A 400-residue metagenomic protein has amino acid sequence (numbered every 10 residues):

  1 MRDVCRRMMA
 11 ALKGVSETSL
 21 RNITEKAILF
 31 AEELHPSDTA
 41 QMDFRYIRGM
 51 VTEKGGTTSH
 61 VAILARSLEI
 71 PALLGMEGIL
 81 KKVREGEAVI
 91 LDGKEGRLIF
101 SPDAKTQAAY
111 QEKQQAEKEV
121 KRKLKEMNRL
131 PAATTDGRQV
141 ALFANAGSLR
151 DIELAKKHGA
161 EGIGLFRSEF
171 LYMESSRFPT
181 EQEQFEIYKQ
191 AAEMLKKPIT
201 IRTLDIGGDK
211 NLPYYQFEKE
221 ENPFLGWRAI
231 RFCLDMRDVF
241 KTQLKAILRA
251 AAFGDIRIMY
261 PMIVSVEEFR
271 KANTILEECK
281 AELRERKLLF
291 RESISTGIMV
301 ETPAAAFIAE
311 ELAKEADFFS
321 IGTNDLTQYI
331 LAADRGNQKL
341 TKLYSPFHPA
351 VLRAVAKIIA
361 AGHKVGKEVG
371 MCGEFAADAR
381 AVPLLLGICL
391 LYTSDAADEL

Functional and structural regions predicted by a protein language model:
M1, S19-E25, T200-D205: Short coil/turn segments at secondary-structure boundaries
M1-E17: Conserved, well-structured core domains of diverse proteins
D3-R7, K105, A109, A229 (+1 more regions): Exposed alpha-helical structural elements
A11, L68, C279-E282: Conserved, well-folded catalytic cores of nucleic-acid-processing and energy-transducing macromolecular machines
L20-K26, A31-A160: Acidic, glycine-rich flexible loop/linker segments
G55, A397-D398: Alpha-helical hinge/cap motifs
R122-S394, L400: Conserved alpha/beta-domain cores
